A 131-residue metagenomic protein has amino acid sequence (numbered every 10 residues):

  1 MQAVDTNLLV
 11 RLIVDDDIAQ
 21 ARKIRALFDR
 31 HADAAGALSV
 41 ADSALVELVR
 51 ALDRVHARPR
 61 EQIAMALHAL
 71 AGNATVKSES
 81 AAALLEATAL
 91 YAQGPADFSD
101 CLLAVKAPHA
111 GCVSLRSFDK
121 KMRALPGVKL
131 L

Functional and structural regions predicted by a protein language model:
M1, A104-L131: Acidic, PIN/NYN-like endoribonuclease modules and their adjacent C-terminal/linker elements
M1-V40, V55-Q62, H68: Short, well-structured N-terminal submotif of metal-dependent ribonuclease cores
D5, R11, V40-A41, A96-D97 (+2 more regions): Histidine- and aromatic-rich ligand-binding microenvironments
L8-L9, E47-A51, A66-A69, E86: A general alpha-helix detector
R11-I13, A51, L125: Residues that scaffold the ATP/ADP-binding catalytic core of kinase and kinase-like folds
A34-A35, N73, L125: Structured helix-beta-strand junction loops
V40-A44, A83: Short, conserved alpha-helical segments within structured domains
A74-S114: Active-site neighborhoods of divalent-metal-dependent phosphate/nucleic-acid chemistry enzymes
